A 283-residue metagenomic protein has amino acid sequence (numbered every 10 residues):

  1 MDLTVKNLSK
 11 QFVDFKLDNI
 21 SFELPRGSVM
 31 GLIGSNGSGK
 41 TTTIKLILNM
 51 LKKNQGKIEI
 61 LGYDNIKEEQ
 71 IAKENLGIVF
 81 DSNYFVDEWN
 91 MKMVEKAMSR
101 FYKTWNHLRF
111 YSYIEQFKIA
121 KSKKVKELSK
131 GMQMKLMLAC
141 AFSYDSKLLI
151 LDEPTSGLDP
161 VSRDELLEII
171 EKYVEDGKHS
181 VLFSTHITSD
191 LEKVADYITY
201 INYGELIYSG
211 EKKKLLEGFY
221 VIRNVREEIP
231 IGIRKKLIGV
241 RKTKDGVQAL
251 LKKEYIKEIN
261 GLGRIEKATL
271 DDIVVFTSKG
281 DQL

Functional and structural regions predicted by a protein language model:
V5-L8, F15-P25, G56: Conserved beta-strand
M30-S35: The feature captures the beta-strand-to-loop junction immediately N-terminal to the Walker
L48: Helix-to-loop junction immediately C-terminal to a conserved catalytic motif
G56-K67, I71-A72: Conserved ABC transporter NBD signature motif
E74, F80-M137: ABC-family P-loop ATPase nucleotide-binding domains
L149-E153: Catalytic Walker B motif of ABC-type/P-loop ATPase nucleotide-binding domains
L166-L251: ABC transporter nucleotide-binding domain
